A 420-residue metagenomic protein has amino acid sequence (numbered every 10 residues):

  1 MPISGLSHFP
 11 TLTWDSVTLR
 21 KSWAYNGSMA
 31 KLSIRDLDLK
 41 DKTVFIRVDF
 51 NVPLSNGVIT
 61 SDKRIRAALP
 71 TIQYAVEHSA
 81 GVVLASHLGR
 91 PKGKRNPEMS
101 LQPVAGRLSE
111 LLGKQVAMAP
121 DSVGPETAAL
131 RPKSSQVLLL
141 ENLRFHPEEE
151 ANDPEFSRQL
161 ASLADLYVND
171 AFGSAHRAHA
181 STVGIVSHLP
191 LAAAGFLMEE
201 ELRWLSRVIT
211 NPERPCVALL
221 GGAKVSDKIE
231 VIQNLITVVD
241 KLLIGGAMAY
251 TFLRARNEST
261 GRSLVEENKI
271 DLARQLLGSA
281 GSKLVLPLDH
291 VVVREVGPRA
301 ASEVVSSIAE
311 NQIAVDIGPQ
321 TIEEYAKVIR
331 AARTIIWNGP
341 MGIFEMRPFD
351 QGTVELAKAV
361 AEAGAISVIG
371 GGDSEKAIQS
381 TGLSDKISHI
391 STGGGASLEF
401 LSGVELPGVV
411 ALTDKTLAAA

Functional and structural regions predicted by a protein language model:
T11, V17-T18: Intrinsic disorder/low-complexity segments
K21, Y25-A420: Active-site loop-to-helix "anion-binding N-cap" substructures in soluble metabolic enzymes
